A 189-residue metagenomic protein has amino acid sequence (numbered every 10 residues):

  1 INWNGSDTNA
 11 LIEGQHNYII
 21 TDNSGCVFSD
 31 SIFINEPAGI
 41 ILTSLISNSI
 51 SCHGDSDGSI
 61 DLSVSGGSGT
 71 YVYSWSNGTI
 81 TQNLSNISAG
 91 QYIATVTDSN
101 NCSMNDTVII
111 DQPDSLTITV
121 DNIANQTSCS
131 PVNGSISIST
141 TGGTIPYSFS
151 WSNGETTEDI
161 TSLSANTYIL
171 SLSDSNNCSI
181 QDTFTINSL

Functional and structural regions predicted by a protein language model:
I1-L189: Proline- and Ser/Thr-rich low-complexity, intrinsically disordered segments
